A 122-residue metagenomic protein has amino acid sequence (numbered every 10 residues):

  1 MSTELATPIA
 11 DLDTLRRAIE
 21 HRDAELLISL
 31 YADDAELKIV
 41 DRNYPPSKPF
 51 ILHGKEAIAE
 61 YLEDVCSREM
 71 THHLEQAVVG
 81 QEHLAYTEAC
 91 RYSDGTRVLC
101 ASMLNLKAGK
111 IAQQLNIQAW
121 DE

Functional and structural regions predicted by a protein language model:
M1-S29, D33: Short, low-complexity N-terminal intrinsically disordered segments enriched in polar/charged residues
S2-T3, L52, E60-E122: A beta-strand edge to alpha-helix "cap/lid" segment located at domain peripheries
E4, P8, S47, I51-G54: Residue-level preference for long, well-ordered alpha-helices that form the structural scaffold of enzyme catalytic
L30, K38-V40, Y61, Q114: Residues that scaffold the ATP/ADP-binding catalytic core of kinase and kinase-like folds
A35, N43, A119-E122: Surface-exposed, flexible loop/turn segments at secondary-structure boundaries
E36-L37, N105: A short hydrophobic beta-strand position within the conserved nucleotide-binding domain
L37-F50: A short gly/proline-enriched turn/hairpin at secondary-structure junctions
